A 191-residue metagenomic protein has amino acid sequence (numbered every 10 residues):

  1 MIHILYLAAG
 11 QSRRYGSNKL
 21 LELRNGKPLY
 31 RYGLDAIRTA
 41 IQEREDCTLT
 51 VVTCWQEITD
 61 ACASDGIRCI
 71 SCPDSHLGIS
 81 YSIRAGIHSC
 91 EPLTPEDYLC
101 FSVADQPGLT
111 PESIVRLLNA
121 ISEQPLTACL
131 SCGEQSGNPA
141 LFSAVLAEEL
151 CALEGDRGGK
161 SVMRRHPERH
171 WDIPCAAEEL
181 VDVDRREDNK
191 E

Functional and structural regions predicted by a protein language model:
M1-S17, P167: N-terminal nucleotide-binding beta1-loop-alpha1 segment
I4, E148, A152-E191: Conserved alpha/beta core of the MobA/IspD/sugar-nucleotide pyrophosphorylase nucleotidyltransferase superfamily
I4-Y6, T50-V51, C100-F101, C129: Structural beta-sheet core signal
G16, L20-T39: Short, well-formed alpha-helical segments that are part of the catalytic scaffolds of diverse glycosyltransferases
G33-E96, E112: Conserved N-terminal catalytic core of the sugar/cofactor nucleotidyltransferase
A63-G66, L146, H166: Short, structured coil segments at secondary-structure junctions
H76-A144, E148: Conserved beta-loop-beta/alpha segment of the NTase-like Rossmann-fold superfamily that binds/positions NTPs
